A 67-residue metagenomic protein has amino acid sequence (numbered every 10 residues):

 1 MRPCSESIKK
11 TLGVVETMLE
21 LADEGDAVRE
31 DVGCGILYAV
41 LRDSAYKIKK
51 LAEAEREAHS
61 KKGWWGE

Functional and structural regions predicted by a protein language model:
M1-E6: Short, charged, low-complexity loops and linkers
S7-K10, V14-W64: Short, charge-rich amphipathic interface segments used for partner binding and complex assembly
